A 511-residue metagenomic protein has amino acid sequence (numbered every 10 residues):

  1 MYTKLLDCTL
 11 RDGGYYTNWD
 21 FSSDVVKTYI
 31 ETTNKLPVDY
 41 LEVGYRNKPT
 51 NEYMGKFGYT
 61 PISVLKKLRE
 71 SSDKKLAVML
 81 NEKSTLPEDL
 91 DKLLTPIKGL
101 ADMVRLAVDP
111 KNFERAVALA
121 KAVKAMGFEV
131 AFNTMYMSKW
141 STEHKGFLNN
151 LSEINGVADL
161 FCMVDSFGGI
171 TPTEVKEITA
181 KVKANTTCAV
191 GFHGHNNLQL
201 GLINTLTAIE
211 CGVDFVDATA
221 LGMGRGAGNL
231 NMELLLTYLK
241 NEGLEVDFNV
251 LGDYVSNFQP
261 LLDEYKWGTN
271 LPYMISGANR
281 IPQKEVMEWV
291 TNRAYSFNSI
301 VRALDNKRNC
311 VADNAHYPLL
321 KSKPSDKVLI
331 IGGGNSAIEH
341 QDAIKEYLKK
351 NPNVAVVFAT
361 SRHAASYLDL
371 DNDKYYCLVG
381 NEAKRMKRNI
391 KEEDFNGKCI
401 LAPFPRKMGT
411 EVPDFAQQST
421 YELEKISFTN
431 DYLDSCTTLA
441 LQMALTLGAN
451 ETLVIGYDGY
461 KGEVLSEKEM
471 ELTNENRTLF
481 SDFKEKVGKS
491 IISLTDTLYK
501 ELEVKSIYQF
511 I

Functional and structural regions predicted by a protein language model:
M1-D326: Catalytic cores and adjacent flexible loops of soluble metabolic enzymes that perform enolate/carbanion chemistry on
L319-V357, R362-I511: Metal-ion/cofactor- or nucleotide/acyl-coenzyme-handling active-site neighborhoods
